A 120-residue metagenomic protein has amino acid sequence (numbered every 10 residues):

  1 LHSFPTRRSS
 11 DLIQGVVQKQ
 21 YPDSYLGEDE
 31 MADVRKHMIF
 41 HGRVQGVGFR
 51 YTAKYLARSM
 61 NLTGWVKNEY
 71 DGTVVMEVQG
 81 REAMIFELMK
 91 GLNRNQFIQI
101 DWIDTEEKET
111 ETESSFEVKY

Functional and structural regions predicted by a protein language model:
H2-S9: Short, small-residue-biased leader/transition segments that mark boundaries at the very start of proteins
L12-Y120: Intrinsically disordered, low-complexity, mixed-charge
